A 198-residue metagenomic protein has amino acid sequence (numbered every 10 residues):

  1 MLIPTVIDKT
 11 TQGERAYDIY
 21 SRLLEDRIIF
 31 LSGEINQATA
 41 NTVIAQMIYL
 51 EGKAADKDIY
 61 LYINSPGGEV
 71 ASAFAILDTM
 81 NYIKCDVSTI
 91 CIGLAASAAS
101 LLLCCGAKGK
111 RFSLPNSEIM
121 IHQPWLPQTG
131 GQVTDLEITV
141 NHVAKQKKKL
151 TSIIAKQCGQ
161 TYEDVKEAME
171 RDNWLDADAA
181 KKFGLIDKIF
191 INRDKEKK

Functional and structural regions predicted by a protein language model:
M1-K198: Terminal-region recognition feature
